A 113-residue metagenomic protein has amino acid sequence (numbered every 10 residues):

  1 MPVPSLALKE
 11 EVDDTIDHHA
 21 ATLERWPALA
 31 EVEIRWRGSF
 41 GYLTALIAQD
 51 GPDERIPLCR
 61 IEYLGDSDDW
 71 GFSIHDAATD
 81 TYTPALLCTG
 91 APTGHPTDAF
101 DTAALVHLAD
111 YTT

Functional and structural regions predicted by a protein language model:
M1-D53: Negatively charged, low-complexity tracts enriched in Asp/Glu with abundant Ser/Thr
M1-E11, S73-T113: Mixed-charge, Lys/Arg-enriched low-complexity segments
W26, A30, L46-A48, P57 (+3 more regions): General "foldedness" signal
T44-I74: Short, conserved beta-strand/beta-arch hydrophobic-aromatic motifs that form part of recognition grooves or interface
